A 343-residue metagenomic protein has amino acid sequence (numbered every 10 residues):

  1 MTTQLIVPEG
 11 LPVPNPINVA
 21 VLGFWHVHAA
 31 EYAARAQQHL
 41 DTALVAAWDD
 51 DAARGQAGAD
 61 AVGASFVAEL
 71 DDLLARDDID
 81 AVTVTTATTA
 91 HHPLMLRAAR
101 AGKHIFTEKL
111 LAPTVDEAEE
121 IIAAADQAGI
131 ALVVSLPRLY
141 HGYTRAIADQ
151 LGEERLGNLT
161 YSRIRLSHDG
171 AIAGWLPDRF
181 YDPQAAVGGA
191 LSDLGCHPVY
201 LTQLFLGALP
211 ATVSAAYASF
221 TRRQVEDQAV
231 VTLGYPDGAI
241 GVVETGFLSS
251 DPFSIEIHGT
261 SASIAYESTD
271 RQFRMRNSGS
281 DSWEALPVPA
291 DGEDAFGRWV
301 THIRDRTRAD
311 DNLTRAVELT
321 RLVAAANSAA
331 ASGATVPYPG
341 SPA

Functional and structural regions predicted by a protein language model:
M1-A61: N-terminal Rossmann-like dinucleotide-binding module
M1-P12, A81-T83, P236, T301-A343: C-terminal helix-rich "cap/oligomerization" subdomain common to oxidoreductases
T2-G10, N15, Y200-R271, F296-T307 (+1 more regions): Contiguous beta-strand/loop segments that form the cofactor/metal-binding neighborhood of enzyme cores
V27, A285-G297: Active-site loop of classical SDR/Rossmann-like NAD(P)-dependent oxidoreductases, centered on the catalytic Tyr-X3-Lys
D51, A64-A124: Beta-loop-alpha module in the N-terminal Rossmann-like domain of NAD(P)-dependent dehydrogenases, especially those
A68, F106-T107, L132-V134, Y266: Hydrophobic residues in well-ordered beta-strands that form the structural core
E120-R138, N158-T160: Rossmann-fold dehydrogenase core element
R138-T221, G333: Predominantly a Rossmann-like dinucleotide-binding segment in NAD(P)-dependent oxidoreductases
